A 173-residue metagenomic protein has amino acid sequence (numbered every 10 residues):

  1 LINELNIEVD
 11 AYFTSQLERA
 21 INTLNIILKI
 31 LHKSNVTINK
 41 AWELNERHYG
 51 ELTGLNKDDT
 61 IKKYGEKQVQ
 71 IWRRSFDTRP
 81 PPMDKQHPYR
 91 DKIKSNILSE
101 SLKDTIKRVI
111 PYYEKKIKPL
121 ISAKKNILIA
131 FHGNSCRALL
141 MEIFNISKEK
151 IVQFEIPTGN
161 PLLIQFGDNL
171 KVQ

Functional and structural regions predicted by a protein language model:
I2-K85, Y89, M141-Q165: Phosphate-coordination/substrate-recognition cap region in phosphate-metabolizing enzymes
V9, L28-K29, N96-L98, I129-S135: A generic short-segment signal for beta-strand/edge and adjacent turn/coil regions
T14-L17, K62, S99, I106-K107 (+1 more regions): Generic detection of long, well-ordered alpha-helical segments
I21-N22, N35, K103, K107-V172: Active-site-adjacent alpha-helix immediately C-terminal to a catalytic or transition-state-stabilizing loop
R79, R90-I106: Surface-exposed cleft-lining segments at the edges of enzyme active sites
D84-Q86, R90, L120, K124-K125: Short helix/loop segment immediately N-terminal to the Walker
